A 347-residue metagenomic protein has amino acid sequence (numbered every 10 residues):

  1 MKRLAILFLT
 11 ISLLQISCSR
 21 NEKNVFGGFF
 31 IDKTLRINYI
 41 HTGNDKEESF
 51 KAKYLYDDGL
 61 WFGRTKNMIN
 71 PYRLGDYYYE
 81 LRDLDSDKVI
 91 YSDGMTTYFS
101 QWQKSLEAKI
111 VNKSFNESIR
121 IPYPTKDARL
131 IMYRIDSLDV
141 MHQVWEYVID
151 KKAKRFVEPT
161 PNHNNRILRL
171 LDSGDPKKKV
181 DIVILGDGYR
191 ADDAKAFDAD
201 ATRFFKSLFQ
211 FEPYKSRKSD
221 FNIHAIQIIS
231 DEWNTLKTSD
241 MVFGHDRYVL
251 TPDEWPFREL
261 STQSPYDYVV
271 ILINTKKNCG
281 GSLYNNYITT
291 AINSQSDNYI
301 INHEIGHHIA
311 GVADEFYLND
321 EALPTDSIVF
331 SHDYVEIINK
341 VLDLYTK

Functional and structural regions predicted by a protein language model:
M1-V25: Bacterial Sec-dependent N-terminal signal peptides
G28-F50, Y317-K347: Replace "(M1/M4/M9/M12/WLM)" with "(e.g., M1/M4/M8/M9/M12/M26/WLM)" and add "not limited to" to clarify scope
F29-R155: Beta-strand-enriched, solvent-exposed domains that form extended recognition/catalytic surfaces
K154-K215, A225-T235, V249-L250: Fold-level signature of zinc-dependent metallopeptidase catalytic domains
G188-A191, S230-E232, T275-C279, Q295-D297 (+1 more regions): Solvent-exposed loop/turn segments at secondary-structure junctions within structured extracellular/periplasmic domains
A194-F197, G280-E304: Short pre-active-site segment immediately N-terminal to the catalytic Zn-binding motif
S219-N285: Active-site-proximal segments of metallohydrolase catalytic domains
I305-E321: Catalytic Zn2+-binding segment of zinc metalloproteases
